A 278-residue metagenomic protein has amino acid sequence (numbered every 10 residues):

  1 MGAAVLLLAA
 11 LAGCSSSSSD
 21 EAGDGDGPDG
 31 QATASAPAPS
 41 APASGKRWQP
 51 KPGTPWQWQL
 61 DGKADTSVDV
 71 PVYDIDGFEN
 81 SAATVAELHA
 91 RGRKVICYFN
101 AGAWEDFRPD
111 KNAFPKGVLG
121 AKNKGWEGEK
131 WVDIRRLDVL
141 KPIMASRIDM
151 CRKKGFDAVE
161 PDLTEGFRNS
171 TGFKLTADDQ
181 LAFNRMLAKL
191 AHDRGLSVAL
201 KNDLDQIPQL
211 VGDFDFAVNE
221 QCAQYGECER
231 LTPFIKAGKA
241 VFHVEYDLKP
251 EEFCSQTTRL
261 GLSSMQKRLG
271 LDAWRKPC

Functional and structural regions predicted by a protein language model:
G2, L8-R47: N-terminal low-complexity, Pro/Thr-rich disordered segments that flank secretion/membrane-targeting signals
C14, F234-I235: Extended, hydrophobic alpha-helical segments
P42-E129, I134-R135: N-terminal carbohydrate-binding/catalytic regions of secreted carbohydrate-active enzymes
P52-D61, V218-E227, I235, A240-C278: C-terminal active-site rim and adjoining tail of enzyme catalytic domains
W56, P71-I75, V95-F99, V159-P161 (+4 more regions): Hydrophobic faces of well-ordered beta-strands that scaffold small-molecule active sites in alpha/beta enzyme cores
E79-A90, D178-D179, G226-F234: Active-site-adjacent beta->alpha loops and helix N-cap segments on the catalytic face of soluble alpha/beta enzymes
F99-E160, T164-E229: Chitinase-like catalytic core of GlcNAc-active glycosidases
